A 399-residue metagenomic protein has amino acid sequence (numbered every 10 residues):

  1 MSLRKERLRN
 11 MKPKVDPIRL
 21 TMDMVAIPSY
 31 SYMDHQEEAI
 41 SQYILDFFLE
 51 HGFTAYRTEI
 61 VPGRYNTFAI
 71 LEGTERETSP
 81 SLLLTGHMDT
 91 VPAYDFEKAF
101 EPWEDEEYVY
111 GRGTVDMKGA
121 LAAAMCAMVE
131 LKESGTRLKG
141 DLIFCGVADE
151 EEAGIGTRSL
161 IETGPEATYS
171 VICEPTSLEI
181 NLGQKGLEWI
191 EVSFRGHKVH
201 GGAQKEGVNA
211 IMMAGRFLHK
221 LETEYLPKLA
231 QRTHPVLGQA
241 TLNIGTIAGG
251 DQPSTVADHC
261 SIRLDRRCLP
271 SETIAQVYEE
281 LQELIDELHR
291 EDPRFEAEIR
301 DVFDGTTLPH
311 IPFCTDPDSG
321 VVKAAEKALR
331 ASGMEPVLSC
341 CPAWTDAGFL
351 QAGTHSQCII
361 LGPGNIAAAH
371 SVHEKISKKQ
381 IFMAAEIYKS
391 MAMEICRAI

Functional and structural regions predicted by a protein language model:
S2-L83, H87-A93, H259-R263, E280 (+1 more regions): N-terminal helical capping/dimerization or prosegment-like subdomains of hydrolases acting on amide or phosphate bonds
R19, E59, L182, E191-I399: Metal-dependent amide/peptide-bond hydrolase catalytic core, centered on the "pita-bread" metallohydrolase fold
T78-I143, K378: Active-site metal-coordination/substrate-binding segment of hydrolases, especially metallo-dependent peptidases
S81-L83, V109, E166-I172, E191 (+1 more regions): Short glycine-aspartate micro-motif
D89-D105, L182-S193, A324-K327: Acidic-glycine-rich active-site phosphate/pyrophosphate-binding loop
M117-W189, C396-I399: Acidic/histidine-rich catalytic neighborhood of metal-dependent amide-processing enzymes
